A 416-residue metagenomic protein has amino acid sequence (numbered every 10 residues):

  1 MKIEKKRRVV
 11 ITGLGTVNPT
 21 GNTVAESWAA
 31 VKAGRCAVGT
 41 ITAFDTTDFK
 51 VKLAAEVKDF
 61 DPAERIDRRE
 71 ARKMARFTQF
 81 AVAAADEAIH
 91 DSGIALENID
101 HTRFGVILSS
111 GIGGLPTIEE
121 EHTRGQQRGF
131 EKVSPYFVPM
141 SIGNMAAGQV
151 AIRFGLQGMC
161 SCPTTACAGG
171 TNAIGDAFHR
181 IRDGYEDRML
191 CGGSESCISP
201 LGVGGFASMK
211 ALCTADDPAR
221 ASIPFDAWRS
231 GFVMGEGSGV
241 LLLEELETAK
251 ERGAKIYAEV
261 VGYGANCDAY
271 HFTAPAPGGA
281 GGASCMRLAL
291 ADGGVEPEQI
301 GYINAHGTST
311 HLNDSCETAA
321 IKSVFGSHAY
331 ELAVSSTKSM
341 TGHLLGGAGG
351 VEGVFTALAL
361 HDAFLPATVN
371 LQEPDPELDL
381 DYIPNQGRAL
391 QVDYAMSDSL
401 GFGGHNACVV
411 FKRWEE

Functional and structural regions predicted by a protein language model:
M1-E70, S92, E247-E259, F355-V369 (+1 more regions): ACP-dependent fatty acid/polyketide chain-elongation machinery
M1-I11, D100, G293-Q299, A329-Y330 (+1 more regions): Flexible, low-complexity linker/loop segments at domain and module junctions
R8-T12, R35-G39, D217-G293, G301-Y302 (+1 more regions): Condensing-enzyme catalytic core mediating Claisen C-C bond formation in acyl metabolism
I11, V24, K32-T165, S194-V203 (+1 more regions): Conserved beta-ketoacyl condensing-enzyme motif
G13, V31, A85, V106 (+10 more regions): Conserved small-residue
K50-E56, G113-T117, S196-S222, G264-S284 (+3 more regions): Active-site-adjacent elements of ketosynthase-type condensing enzymes
A81-I94, G143-A147, A151-E195, V233-A254 (+2 more regions): Active-site-proximal alpha-helical scaffold in enzymes
Q127-S134, G175, H179, R188 (+4 more regions): Glycine-/small-residue-rich "gating" segment that lines the acyl/pantetheine channel and substrate pocket
